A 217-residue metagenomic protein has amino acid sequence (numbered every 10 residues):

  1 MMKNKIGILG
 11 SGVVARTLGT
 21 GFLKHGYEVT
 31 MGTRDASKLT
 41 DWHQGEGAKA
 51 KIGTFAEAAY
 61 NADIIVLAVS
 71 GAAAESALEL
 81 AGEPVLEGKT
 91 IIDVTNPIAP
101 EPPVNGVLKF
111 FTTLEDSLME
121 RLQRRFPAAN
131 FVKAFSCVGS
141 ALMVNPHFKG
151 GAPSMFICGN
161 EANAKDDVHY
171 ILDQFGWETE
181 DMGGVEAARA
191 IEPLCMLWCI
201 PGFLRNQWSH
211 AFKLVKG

Functional and structural regions predicted by a protein language model:
M1-G45: NAD(P)+-binding Rossmann beta1-loop-alpha1 motif at the extreme N-terminus of oxidoreductases
M2-K5, G88, A152: Phosphate-coordination loops involved in phosphoryl transfer and adenosine-cofactor binding
H43, G47-V104: Rossmann-like NAD(P)-binding element
I52, N130-S136, E180-M182: General beta-strand structural signal in soluble alpha/beta enzymes
S70-A73, C137-G139, E161-A162: Short beta->alpha connector loops
T95-A141, N145-H147: Rossmann-fold NAD(P)-binding glycine/threonine-rich loop
L142, P153-G217: Active-site-lining helix/loop region of Rossmann-like oxidoreductase modules
